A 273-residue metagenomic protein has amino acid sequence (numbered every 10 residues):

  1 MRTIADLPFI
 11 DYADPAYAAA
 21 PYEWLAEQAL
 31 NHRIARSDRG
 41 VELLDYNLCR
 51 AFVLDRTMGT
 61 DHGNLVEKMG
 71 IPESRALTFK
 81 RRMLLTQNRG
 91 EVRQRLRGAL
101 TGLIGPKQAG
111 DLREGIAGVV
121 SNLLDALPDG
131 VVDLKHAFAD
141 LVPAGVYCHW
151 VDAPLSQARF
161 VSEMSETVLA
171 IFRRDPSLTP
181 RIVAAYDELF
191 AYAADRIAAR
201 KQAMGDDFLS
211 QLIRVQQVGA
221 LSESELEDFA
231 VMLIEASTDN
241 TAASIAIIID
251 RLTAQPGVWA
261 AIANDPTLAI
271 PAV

Functional and structural regions predicted by a protein language model:
M1-V273: Cytochrome P450
